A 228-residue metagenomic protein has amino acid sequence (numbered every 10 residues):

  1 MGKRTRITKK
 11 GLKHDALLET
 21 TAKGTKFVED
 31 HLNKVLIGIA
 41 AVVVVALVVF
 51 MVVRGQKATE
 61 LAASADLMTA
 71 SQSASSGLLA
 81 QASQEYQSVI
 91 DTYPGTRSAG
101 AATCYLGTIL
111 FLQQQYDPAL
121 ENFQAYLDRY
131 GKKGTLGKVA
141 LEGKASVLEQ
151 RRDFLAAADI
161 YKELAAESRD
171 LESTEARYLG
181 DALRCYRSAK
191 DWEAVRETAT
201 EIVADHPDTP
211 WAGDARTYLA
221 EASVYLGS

Functional and structural regions predicted by a protein language model:
M1-S228: Acidic, polar-rich low-complexity tracts and alpha-helical solenoid repeat scaffolds
